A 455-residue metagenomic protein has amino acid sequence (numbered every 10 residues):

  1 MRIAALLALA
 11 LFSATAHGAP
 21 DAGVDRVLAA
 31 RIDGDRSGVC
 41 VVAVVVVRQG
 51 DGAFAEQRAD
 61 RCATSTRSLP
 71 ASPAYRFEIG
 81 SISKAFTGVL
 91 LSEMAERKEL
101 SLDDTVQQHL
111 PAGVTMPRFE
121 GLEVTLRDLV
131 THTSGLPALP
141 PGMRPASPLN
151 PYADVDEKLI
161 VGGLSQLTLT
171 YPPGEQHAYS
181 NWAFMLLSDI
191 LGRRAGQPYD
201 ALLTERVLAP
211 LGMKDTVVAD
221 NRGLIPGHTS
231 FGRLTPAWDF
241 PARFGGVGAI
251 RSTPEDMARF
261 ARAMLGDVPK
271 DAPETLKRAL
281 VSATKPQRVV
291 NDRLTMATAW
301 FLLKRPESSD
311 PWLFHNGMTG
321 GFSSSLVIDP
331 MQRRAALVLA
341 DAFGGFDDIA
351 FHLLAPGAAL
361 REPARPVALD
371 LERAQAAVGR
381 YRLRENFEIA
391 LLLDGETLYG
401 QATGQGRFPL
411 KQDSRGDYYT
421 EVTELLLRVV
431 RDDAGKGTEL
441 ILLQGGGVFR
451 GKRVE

Functional and structural regions predicted by a protein language model:
M1-L7: Sec-dependent signal peptide recognition, specifically the positively charged N-region followed immediately by
L11-T15: N-terminal signal peptide c-region/cleavage motif recognized by signal peptidases
A22-F77, E96-S101, S165-Q166: Short, conserved catalytic-motif segment at the N-terminal edge
L28, A43-V44, E78-V106, F184-G192 (+2 more regions): Active-site SXXK
V39, A59-T64, P117-S325: Short, surface-exposed loop or secondary-structure junction motifs that flank catalytic or metal-binding residues
V44, R58, H315, S324-A342 (+1 more regions): Short, well-ordered beta-strand elements
S101-P117, P210-L211: Short, glycine/proline-biased beta-turn/loop segments that scaffold the active-site neighborhood
S308, M331, D347-E455: Peripheral terminal and inter-domain segments
